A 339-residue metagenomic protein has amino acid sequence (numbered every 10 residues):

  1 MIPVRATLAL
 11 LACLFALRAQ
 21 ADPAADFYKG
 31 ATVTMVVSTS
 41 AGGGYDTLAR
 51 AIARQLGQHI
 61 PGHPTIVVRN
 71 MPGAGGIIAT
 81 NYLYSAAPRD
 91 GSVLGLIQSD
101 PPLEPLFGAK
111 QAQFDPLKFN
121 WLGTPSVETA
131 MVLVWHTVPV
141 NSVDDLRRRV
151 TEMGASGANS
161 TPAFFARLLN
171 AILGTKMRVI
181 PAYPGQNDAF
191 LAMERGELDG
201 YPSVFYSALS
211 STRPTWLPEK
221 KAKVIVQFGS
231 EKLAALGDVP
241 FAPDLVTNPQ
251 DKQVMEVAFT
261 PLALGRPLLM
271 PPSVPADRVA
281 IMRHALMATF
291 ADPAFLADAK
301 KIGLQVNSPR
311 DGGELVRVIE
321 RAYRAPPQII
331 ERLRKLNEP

Functional and structural regions predicted by a protein language model:
M1-L8: Bacterial N-terminal signal peptides that target proteins for export
A16-A19: N-terminal signal peptide c-region/cleavage motif recognized by signal peptidases
A21-Y28: Cleaved targeting-peptide boundary
V33, Q58-H63, Y82-V93, P101-D188 (+3 more regions): Hinge/capping helix and adjacent helix->loop/strand transition within the periplasmic-binding protein
T34-L48, G73-G75, G154-T161: Extracytoplasmic "Venus flytrap"
S99-Q111, A163, R167-I172, G200-L245: A ligand-binding cleft/hinge motif common to bilobed small-molecule-binding domains
V127, S211-F290, A322, Q328 (+1 more regions): C-terminal lobe and pocket-closing loops of periplasmic/extracytoplasmic Venus-flytrap solute-binding proteins
P293, R310-P339: Extracellular/periplasmic bilobal clamshell ligand-binding domains
